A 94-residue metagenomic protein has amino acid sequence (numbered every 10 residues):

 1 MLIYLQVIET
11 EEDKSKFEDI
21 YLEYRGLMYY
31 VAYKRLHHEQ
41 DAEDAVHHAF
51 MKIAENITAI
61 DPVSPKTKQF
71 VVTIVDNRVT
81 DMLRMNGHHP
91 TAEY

Functional and structural regions predicted by a protein language model:
M1-L27, I57: N-terminal module of bacterial RNA polymerase sigma factors
T10, E93-Y94: Helix N-terminus capping/helix-initiation residues
T10, H48-P65, M85-G87: Sigma70-family region 2
Y30, D44-M51, P65-N77: Structural recognition of an alpha-helix C-terminal capping motif at a helix-to-coil junction
Q40: Residues within helix-turn-helix
T73-E93: Arg/Lys-rich amphipathic alpha helix in sigma70-family domain 2
